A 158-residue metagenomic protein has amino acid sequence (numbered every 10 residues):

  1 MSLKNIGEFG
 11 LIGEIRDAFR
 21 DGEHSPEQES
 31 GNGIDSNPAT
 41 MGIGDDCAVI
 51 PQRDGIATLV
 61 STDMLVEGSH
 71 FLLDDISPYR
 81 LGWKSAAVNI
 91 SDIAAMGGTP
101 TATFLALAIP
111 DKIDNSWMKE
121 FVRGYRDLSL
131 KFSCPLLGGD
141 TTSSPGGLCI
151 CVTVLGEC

Functional and structural regions predicted by a protein language model:
M1-I76, M96, L105, L128: Extreme N-terminal cap/leader segments of soluble proteins
K4-E8, I12, G42, P78-G82 (+2 more regions): Generic structural signal for well-ordered, non-membrane alpha-helical segments in soluble metabolic enzymes
E8, T40-G42, R80, A95 (+3 more regions): Short glycine/serine/threonine-biased micro-segments
I15, C47, G68-H70, D75 (+5 more regions): Solvent-exposed, flexible loop/coil residues
I43-D45, N89, P100, G147: Short Gly/Ser/Thr- and Asp/Glu-enriched loop/turn motifs at secondary-structure junctions
L65, P100-C158: Glycine-rich anion-binding loops of enzyme active sites
P78-A102, R123-K131: Small-aliphatic-rich amphipathic alpha-helix that forms the alpha element of a beta-alpha
